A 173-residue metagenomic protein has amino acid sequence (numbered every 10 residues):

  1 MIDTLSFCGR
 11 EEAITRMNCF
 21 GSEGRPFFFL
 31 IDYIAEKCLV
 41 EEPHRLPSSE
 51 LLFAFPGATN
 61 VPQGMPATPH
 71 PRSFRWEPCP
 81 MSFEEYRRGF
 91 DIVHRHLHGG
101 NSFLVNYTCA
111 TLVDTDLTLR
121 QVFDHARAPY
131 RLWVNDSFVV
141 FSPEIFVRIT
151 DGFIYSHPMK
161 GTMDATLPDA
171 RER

Functional and structural regions predicted by a protein language model:
M1-R173: Extended alpha-helical targeting/anchoring segments, especially N-terminal organellar/secretory targeting helices
